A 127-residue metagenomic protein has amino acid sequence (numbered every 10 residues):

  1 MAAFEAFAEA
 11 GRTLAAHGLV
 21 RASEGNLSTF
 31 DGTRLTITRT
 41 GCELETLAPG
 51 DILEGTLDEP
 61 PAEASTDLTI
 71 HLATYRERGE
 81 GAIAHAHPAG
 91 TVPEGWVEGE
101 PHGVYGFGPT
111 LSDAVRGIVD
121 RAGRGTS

Functional and structural regions predicted by a protein language model:
M1-S127: Glycine-rich flexible loops
